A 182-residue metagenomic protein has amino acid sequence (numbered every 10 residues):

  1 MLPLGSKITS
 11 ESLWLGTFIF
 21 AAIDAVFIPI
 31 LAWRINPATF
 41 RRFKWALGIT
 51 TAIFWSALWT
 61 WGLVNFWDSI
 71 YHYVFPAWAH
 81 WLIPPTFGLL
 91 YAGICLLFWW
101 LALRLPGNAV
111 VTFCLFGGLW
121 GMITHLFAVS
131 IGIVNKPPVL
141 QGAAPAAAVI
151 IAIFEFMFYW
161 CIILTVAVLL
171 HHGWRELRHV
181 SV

Functional and structural regions predicted by a protein language model:
M1-V182: Aromatic-rich, lipid-facing transmembrane alpha helices and their immediate juxtamembrane interface loops in integral
